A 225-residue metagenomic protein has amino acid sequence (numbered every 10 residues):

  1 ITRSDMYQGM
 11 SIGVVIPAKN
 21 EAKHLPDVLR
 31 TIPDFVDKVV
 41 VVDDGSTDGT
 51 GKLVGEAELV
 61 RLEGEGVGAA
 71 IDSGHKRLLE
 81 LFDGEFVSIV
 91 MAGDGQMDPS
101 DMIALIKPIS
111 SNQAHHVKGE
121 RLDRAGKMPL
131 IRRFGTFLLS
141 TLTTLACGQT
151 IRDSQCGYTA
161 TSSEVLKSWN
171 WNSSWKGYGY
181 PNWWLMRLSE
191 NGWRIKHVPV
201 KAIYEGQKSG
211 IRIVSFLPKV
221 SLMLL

Functional and structural regions predicted by a protein language model:
I1-G9, S173-L225: Hydrophobic helical membrane-anchoring modules
G9-G13, I32-V41, G49, A57 (+1 more regions): Short loop->beta transition adjacent to catalytic acidic/histidine clusters or analogous donor-positioning motifs
I16-A18, D43: Short beta-strand/turn micro-motifs composed of small residues that flank or help shape donor/cofactor-binding pockets
N20-F35: Short, well-formed alpha-helical segments that are part of the catalytic scaffolds of diverse glycosyltransferases
E21-H24, S46, V67, D98: Donor nucleotide-sugar binding loop of glycosyltransferases
D43-K52, G95: A conserved acidic beta->alpha catalytic loop
L62-E80, V87, P99-Y178, Y204-P218: Acceptor/aglycone-binding surface of glycosyltransferases and processive sugar-polymer synthases
